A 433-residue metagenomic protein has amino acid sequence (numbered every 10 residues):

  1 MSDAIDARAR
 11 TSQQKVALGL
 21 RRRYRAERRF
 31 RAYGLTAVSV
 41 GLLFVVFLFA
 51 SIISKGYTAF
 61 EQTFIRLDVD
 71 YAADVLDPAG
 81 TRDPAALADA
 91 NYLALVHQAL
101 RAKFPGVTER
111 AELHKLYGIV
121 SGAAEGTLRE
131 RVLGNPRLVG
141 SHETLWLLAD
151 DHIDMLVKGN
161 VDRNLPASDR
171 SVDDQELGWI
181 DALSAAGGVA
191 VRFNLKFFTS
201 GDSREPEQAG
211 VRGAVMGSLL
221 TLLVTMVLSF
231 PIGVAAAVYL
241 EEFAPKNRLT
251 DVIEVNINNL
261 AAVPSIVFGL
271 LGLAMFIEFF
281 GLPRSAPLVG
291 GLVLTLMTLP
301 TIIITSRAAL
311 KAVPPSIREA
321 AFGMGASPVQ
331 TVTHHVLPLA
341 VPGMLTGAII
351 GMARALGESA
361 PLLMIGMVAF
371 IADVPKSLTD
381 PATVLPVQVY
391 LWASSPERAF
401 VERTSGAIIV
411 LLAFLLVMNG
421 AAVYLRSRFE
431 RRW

Functional and structural regions predicted by a protein language model:
M1-Y33, S39, I52-Q208: Membrane-topology segments of multi-pass transport proteins
G201-E205, I257-L294: Generic hydrophobic transmembrane alpha-helix motif, especially the helices
Q208-T225, I277-T301: Loop-to-helix entry region at the N-terminal start of transmembrane alpha-helices in multi-pass membrane transporters
T225-I257, L270, V423-R431: Transmembrane-helix boundary motif in ABC transporter permease subunits
T305, P314, P328-G366: Transmembrane alpha-helices
R307, K311, I349, Y390-W433: C-terminal transmembrane helix and the adjacent membrane-cytosol boundary/short C-terminal tail of inner/organellar
A353-R398: Glycine-rich helix-loop "coupling/hinge" segments at transmembrane-helix boundaries in multipass transporters
